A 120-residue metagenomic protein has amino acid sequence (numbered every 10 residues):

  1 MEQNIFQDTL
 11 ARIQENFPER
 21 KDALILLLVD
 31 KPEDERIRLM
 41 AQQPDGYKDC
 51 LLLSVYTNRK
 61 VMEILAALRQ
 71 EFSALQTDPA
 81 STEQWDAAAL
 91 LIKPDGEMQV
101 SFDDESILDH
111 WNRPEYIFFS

Functional and structural regions predicted by a protein language model:
M1-D49, F102: N-terminal domain-start interaction segment
T9-F17, L68-A80: Hydrophobic, Leu/Ile/Phe/Ala-enriched alpha-helical segments that form helix-helix packing faces
I13, L39, L68, I92 (+1 more regions): Hydrophobic beta-strand residues in large extracellular and virion-surface proteins
L26-L27, A88-L90: Broad, structure-driven detector of short, well-ordered beta-strand segments within folded domains
L28-D30, D78-S81: Short linear motifs in intrinsically disordered
C50-L75: Short, hydrophobic/π-rich interface segment
R59, E63, A89-S120: Acidic, proline/glycine-rich low-complexity IDRs
S81-A88: Elongated alpha-helical scaffolds
